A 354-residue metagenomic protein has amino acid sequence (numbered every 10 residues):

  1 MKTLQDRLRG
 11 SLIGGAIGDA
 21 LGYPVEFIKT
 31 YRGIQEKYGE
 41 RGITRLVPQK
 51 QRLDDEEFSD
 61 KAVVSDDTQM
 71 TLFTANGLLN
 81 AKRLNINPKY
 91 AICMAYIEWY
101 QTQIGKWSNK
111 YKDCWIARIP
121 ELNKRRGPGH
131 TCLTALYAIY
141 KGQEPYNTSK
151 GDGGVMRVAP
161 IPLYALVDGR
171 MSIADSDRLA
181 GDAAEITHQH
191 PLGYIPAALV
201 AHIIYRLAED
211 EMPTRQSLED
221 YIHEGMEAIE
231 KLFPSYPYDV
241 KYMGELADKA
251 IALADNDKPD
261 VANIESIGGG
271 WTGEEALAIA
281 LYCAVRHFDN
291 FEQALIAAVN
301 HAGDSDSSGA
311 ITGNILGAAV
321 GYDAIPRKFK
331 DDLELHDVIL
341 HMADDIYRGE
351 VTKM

Functional and structural regions predicted by a protein language model:
M1-M354: Structured, active/binding-site neighborhoods that engage oxygen-rich ligands
